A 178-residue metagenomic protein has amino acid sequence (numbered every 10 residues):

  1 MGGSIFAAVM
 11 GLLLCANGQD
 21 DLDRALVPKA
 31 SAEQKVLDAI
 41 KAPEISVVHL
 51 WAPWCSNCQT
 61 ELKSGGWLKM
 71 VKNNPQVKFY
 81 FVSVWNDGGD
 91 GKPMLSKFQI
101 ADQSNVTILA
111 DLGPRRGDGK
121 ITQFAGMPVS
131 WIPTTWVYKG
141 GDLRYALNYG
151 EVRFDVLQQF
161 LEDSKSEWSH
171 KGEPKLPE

Functional and structural regions predicted by a protein language model:
G3-L13: Bacterial N-terminal signal peptides
G11-A42, S104-D111: N-terminal "domain-start" segment that seeds a small globular fold
G11-P28, F160-E178: Non-globular targeting/processing and membrane-anchoring segments
D38-Q59: Short active-site neighborhood of thiol/selenol oxidoreductases, capturing the structured segment around
A42-V47, N74-Y80, D102-V106, I132 (+1 more regions): Loop/turn elements at helix/coil->beta-strand transitions in domains of secreted/extracellular proteins
L50-P53, V82-W85, L109-G113, N148-G150: Active-site-proximal beta-strand/loop segments in catalytic clefts of secreted hydrolases
Q59-A101, P114-T122: Structural microenvironment flanking redox-active thiols in thiol-disulfide oxidoreductases
G113-F160: Thiol/disulfide oxidoreductase modules built on the thioredoxin-like
